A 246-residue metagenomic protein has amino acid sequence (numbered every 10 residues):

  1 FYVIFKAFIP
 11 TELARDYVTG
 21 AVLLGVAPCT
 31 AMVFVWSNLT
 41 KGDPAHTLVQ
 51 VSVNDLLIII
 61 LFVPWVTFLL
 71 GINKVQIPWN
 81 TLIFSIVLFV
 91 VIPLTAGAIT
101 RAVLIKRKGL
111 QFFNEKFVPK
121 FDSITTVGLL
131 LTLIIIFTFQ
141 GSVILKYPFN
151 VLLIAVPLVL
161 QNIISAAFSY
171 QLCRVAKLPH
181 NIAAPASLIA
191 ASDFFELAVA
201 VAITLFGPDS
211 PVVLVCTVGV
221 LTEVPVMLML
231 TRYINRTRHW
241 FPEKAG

Functional and structural regions predicted by a protein language model:
F1-A191, F195-G246: Alpha-helical transmembrane segments of multi-pass small-molecule/ion transporters
